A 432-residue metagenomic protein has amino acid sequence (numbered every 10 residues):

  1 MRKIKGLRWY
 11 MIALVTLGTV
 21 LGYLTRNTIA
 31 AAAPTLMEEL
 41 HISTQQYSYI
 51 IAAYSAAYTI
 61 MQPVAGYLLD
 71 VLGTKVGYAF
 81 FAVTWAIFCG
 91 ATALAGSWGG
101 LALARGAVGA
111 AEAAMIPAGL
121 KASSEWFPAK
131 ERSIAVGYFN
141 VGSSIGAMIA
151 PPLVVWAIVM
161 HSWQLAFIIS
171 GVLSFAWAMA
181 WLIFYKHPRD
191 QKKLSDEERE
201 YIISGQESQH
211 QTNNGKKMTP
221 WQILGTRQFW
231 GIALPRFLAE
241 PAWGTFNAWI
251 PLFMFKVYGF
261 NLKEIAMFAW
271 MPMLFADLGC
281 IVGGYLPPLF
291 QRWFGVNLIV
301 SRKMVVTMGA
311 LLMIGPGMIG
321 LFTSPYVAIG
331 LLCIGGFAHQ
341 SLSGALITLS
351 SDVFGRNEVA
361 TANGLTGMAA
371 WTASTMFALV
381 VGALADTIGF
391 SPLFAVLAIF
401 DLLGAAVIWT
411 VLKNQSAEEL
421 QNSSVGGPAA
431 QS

Functional and structural regions predicted by a protein language model:
Y10-T44, A65, F246-P251: Extracytoplasmic
I29-A30, G225-I281, S343, I347: Extracytoplasmic gate region of multi-pass secondary transporters
H41, G73, L94-G100, A111 (+2 more regions): Helix-breaking motifs and short loop linkers at transmembrane-helix boundaries and internal kinks in secondary membrane
I60-G99: Conserved MFS/SLC helix-loop-helix module at the cytosolic interface between two early adjacent transmembrane helices
V76-G90, V300-G317, A398: Structural signature of the two symmetry-related core transmembrane helices
A104-S143: Cytoplasmic helix-loop-helix junction between adjacent transmembrane helices in 12-TM secondary transporters
F139-K192: Helix-loop-helix hairpin linking two adjacent transmembrane segments in secondary transporters
S351-T387: A late C-terminal transmembrane helix in Major Facilitator Superfamily
